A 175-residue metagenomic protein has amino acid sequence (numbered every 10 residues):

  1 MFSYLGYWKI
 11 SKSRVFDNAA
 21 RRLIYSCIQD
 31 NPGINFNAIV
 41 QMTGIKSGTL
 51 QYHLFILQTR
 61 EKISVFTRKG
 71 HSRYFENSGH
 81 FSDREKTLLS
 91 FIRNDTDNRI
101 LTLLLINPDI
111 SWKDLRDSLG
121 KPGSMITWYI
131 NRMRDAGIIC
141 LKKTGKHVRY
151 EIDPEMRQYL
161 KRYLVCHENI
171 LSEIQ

Functional and structural regions predicted by a protein language model:
M1-D17, I56, R93, N98 (+2 more regions): Long, low-complexity, charge-rich intrinsically disordered regions
M1-K12, K46-E85, C166: Long, low-complexity, charged/polar intrinsically disordered regions in eukaryotic proteins
M1-Q41: Ordered, small/hydrophobic-rich secondary-structure cores
R21-Q29, L89, N98-L105: Hydrophobic residues on short alpha-helical segments
P32-T43, D109-L119: Short acidic, hydrophobic short linear motifs in intrinsically disordered regions
G33, K62, G137-I138: Short hinge/loop at the helix->beta-strand junction immediately C-terminal to the helix-turn-helix recognition helix
G44-I56, G120-D135: Short amphipathic alpha-helical interaction segments
S78-L89, R93, R99-L101: Charged, helix-prone or intrinsically disordered regulatory segments positioned adjacent to compact structured domains
